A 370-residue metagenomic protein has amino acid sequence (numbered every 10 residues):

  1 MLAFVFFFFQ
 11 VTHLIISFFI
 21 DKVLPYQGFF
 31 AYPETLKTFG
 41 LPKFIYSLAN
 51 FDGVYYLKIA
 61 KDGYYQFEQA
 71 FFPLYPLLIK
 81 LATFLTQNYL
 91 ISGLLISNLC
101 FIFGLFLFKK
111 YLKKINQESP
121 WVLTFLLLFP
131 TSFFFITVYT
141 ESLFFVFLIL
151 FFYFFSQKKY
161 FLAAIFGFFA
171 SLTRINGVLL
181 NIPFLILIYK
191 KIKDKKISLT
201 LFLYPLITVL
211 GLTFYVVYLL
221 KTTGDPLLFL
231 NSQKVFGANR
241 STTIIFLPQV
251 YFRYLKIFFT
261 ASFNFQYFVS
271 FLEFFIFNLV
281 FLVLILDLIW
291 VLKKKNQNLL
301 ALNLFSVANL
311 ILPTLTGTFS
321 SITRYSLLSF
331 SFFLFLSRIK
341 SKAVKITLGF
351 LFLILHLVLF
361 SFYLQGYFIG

Functional and structural regions predicted by a protein language model:
F9-G28, S47-L48, F169, I182-L187 (+3 more regions): Membrane-lumen/periplasm interface segments of specific transmembrane helices in polyprenyl phosphate-linked
S47-Q87: Short hydrophobic/aromatic helix or loop-helix immediately within or flanking a transmembrane segment in polytopic
P73-L77, L85-F103, F134, Y267-N278: Loop-to-helix entry region of an early transmembrane alpha helix in multi-pass inner-membrane enzymes
K80-L81, S92-I115, V283-W290: Transmembrane-helix motifs of polytopic, lipid-linked glycan transferases
N88-S92, L105-L128, L162, N296-L304: Transmembrane-helix signature of polytopic, membrane-embedded enzymes that assemble or transfer cell-envelope glycans
L127, T131, I149-F154, F161-L187 (+2 more regions): Membrane-interface alpha helices of multi-pass inner-membrane proteins
T137-L143, I322: Short acidic/glycine- and proline-prone juxtamembrane loop motifs at membrane-interface regions of multi-pass membrane
K293-L315, Y325: Transmembrane alpha-helix segments characteristic of polytopic inner-membrane glycan-assembly/cell-envelope
